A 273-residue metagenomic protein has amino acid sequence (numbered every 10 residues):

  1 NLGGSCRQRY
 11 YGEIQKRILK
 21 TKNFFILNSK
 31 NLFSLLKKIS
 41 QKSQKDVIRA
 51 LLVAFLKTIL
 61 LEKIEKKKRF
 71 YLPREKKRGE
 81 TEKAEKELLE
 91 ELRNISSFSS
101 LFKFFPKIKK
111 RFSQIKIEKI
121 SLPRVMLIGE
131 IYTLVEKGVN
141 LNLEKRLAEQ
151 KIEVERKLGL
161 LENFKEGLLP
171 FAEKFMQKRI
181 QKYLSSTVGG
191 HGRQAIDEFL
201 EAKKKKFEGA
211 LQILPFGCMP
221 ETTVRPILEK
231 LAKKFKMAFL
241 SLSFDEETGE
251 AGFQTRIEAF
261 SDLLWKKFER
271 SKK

Functional and structural regions predicted by a protein language model:
N1-K273: An N-terminal assembly and electron-transfer interface module characteristic of large anaerobic redox and radical
